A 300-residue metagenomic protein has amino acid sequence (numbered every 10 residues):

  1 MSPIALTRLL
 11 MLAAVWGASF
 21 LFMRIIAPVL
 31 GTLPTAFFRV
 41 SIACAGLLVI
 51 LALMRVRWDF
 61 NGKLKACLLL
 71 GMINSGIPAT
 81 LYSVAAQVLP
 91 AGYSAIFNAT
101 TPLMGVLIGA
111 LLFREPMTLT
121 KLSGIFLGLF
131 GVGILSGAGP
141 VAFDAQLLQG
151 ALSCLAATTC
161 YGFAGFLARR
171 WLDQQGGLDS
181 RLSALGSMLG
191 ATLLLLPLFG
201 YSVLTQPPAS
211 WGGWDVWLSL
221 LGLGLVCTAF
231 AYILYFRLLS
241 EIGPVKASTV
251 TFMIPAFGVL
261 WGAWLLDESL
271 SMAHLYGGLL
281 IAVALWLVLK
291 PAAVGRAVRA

Functional and structural regions predicted by a protein language model:
I4-R8, P34-V49, L69, G124-F130 (+3 more regions): Hydrophobic alpha-helical transmembrane segments of multi-pass integral membrane proteins, especially transporters
A13, A36-F38, S75, A79 (+3 more regions): Helix-helix packing/entry segments at the starts of transmembrane helices
V15, S19-F20, L48-N98, I134 (+1 more regions): Specific transmembrane alpha-helical segments of multi-pass solute transporters/efflux pumps, especially DMT/EamA
G17, L21, L48, M72-G76 (+8 more regions): Hydrophobic/small/kink-forming positions within alpha-helical transmembrane segments of polytopic membrane proteins
F22-V29, Q87, S136-L147, Q174 (+3 more regions): Membrane-interface helix termini and inter-helical loops of multi-pass transporters
I26, T35, R39, A85 (+6 more regions): Hydrophobic/aromatic residues within transmembrane alpha-helices of multi-pass small-molecule transporters
G31-T32, P90, F113-T118, G176-D179 (+3 more regions): A helix-boundary/kink motif common to multi-pass secondary transporters, especially Major Facilitator Superfamily
L47, I108, M117-G139, L195 (+3 more regions): Hydrophobic transmembrane alpha-helices of multi-pass small-molecule transport proteins
